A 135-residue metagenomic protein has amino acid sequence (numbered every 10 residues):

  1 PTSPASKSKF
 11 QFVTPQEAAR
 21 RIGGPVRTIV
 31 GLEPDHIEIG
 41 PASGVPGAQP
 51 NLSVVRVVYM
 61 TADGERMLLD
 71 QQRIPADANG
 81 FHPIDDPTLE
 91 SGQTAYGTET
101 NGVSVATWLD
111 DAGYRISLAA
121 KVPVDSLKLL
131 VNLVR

Functional and structural regions predicted by a protein language model:
T2-Y114, A119-N132: Short, solvent-exposed recognition patches
